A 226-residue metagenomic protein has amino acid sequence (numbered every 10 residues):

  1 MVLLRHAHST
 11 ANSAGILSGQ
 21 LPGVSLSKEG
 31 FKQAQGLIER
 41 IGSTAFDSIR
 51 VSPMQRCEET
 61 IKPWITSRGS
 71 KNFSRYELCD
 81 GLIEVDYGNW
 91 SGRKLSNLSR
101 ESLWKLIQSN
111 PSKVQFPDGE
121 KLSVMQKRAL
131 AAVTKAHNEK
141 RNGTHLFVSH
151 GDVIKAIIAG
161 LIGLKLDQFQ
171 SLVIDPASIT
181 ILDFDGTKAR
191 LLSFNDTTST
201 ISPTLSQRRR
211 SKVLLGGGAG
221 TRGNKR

Functional and structural regions predicted by a protein language model:
M1, R141-S149: Generic beta-sheet signal
V2, Y76-C79, L192: General small-molecule cofactor/ligand-binding pocket signal
A7, G151: Active-site metal-binding loops of divalent metal-dependent hydrolases
H8-E59, P63-W64, Q115-L130: Loop-to-helix element that buttresses phosphate recognition and phosphoryl-transfer chemistry
Q35-K105: Phosphate-coordination/substrate-recognition cap region in phosphate-metabolizing enzymes
Q55-R56, V153-K155: Glycine-rich phosphate-binding loops at beta-strand->alpha-helix junctions
T66, V85-S96, N138-G143, G160-R226: Acidic, low-complexity terminal tails and accessory targeting/binding regions of phosphate-metabolizing enzymes
